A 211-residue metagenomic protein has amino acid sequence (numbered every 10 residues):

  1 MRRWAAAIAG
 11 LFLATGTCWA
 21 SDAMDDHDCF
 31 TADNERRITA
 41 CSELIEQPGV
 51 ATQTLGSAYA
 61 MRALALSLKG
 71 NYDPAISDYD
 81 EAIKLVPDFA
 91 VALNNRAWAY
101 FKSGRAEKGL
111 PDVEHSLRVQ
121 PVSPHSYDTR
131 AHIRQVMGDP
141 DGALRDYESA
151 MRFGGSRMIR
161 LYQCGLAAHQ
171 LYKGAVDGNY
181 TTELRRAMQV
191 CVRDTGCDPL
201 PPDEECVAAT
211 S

Functional and structural regions predicted by a protein language model:
Q47, A51, L85, V119 (+1 more regions): Structural marker of alpha-solenoid helical repeat scaffolds
R157, A167-S211: Short acidic, glycine/serine/threonine-rich helix-capping segments at coil-helix boundaries
